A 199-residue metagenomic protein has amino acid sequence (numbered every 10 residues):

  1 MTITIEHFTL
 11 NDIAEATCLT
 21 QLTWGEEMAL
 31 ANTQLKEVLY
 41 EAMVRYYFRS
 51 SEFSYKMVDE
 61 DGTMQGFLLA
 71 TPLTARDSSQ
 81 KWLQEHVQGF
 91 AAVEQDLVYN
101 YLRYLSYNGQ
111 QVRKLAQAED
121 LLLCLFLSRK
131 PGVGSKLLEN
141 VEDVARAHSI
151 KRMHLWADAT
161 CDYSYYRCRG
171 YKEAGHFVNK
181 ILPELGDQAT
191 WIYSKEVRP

Functional and structural regions predicted by a protein language model:
T2-C18, A29, L73: A short beta-loop-alpha structural element at the N-terminal edge of CoA-dependent acyl/N-acetyltransferase catalytic
C18-Q34, Y46: Helix-loop element at the rim of GNAT/NAT acetyltransferase active sites that forms part of the acceptor-substrate
T33-S54, E60, L69: Active-site rim helix/loop that mediates acceptor-substrate recognition in acyltransferases
K56, T63-P72, L122: Conserved beta-strand in the GNAT
T74-L125, I181-L185: Conserved acyl-donor/pantetheine-binding loop and adjacent beta-alpha core of acyl/acetyltransferases and related
Q117-L122, A145-D158: Conserved GNAT acetyl-CoA-binding A-motif
P131-D143, C168: Conserved acetyl-CoA-binding loop-helix of GNAT-fold acetyltransferases
K151-Y163, N179-P199: C-terminal "cap" of GNAT-fold acetyltransferases
